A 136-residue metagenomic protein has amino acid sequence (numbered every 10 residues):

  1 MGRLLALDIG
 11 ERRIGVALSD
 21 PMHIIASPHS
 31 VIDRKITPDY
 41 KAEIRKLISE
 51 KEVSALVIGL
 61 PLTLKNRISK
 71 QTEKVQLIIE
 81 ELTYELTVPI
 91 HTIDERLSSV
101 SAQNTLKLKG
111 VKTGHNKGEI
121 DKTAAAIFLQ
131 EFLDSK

Functional and structural regions predicted by a protein language model:
G2-L5, E11-K136: Phosphate- and other anionic-substrate recognition elements at nucleic-acid/protein interfaces
